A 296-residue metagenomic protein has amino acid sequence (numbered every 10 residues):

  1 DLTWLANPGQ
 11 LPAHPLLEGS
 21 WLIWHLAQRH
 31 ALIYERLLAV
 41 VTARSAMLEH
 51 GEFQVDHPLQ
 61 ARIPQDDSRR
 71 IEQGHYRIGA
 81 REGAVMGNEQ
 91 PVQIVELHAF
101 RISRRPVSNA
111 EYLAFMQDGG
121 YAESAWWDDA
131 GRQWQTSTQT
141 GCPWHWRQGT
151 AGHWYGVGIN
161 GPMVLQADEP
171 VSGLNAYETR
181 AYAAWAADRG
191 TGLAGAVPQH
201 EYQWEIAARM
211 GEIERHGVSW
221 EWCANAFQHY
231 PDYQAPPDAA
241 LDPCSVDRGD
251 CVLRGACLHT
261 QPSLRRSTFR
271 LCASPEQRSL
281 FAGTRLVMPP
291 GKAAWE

Functional and structural regions predicted by a protein language model:
D1-L11, R101-E205: Active-site microenvironments of metalloenzymes and redox enzymes
D1-L22, V41-G51, V55-G83, S103-R105 (+4 more regions): Aromatic-glycine hotspot motif
P12-R62, P106-N109, L113-A114, D118 (+7 more regions): Short, contiguous alpha-helical
A13-L16, Q90-E96, W154-E169, R266-L271: Short glycine/proline-rich turn/loop motifs
S20-I23, D66-S68, Q73, V92 (+5 more regions): Extracellular structured ligand-interaction cores
Q54-V55, E89-V95, N109, Q117-T140 (+1 more regions): Surface-exposed recognition segments
A207-H216: Cytochrome P450 C-terminal beta-domain/meander region
